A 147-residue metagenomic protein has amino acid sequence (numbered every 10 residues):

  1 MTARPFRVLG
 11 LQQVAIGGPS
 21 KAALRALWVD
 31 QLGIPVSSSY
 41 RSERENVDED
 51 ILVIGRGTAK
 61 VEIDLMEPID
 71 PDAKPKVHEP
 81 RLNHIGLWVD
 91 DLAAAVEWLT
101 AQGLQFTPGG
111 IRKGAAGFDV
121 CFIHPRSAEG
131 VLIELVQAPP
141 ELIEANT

Functional and structural regions predicted by a protein language model:
M1-R7, I51, L87, V96-T147: Vicinal oxygen chelate
M1-S42: Long, hydrophobic N-terminal alpha-helical segment
T2-P5, A73-V77: Short, flexible, solvent-exposed loop/turn segments with mixed acidic/basic and small polar residues
G10-P19, D50-G55, K74-L99: Vicinal oxygen chelate
A26, D30, A94-E97, A101: Replace "anionic and nucleotidyl ligands
I34-K76, A116-P140: Conserved short beta-strand elements that form part of the metal-binding/catalytic scaffold of enzyme active sites
S39-R41, P75-H78, I111, A145-T147: Short, tandemly repeated low-complexity microdomains enriched for cysteine and small residues
